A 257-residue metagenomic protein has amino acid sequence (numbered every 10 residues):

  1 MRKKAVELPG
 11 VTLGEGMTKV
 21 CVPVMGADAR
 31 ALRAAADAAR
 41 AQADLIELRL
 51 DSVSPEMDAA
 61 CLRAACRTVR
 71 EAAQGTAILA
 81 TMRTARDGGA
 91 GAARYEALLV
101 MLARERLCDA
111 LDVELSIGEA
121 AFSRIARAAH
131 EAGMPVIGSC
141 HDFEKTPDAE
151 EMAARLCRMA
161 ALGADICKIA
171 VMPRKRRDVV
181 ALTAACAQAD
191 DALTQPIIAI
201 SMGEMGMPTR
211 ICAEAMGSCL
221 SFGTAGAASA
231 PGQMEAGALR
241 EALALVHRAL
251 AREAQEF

Functional and structural regions predicted by a protein language model:
M1-A34, A251-F257: N-terminal amphipathic alpha-helix/helix-capping segment at the start of soluble metabolic enzymes
A5-V24, M82-R86, A128-D142: N-terminal small/glycine-rich loop or linker at the start of catalytic domains across soluble metabolic enzymes
G16-V20, Q42-D44, Q74-I78, L107-D109 (+3 more regions): Short, well-ordered coil/turn segments that N-cap beta-strands
P23-M25, L45-P55, T81-R83, G91 (+3 more regions): Catalytic beta/alpha-barrel core
A27-A39, A90-L102, D148-A160, P208: Short, acidic/polar
R33-A36, A59-R70, L99, F122-A126 (+2 more regions): Generic structural signal for well-ordered alpha-helices, preferentially at hydrophobic/aromatic core positions
A59-E105: N-terminal active-site wall of soluble small-molecule enzyme domains
L115-F257: Catalytic alpha/beta core domains of metabolic enzymes, predominantly
